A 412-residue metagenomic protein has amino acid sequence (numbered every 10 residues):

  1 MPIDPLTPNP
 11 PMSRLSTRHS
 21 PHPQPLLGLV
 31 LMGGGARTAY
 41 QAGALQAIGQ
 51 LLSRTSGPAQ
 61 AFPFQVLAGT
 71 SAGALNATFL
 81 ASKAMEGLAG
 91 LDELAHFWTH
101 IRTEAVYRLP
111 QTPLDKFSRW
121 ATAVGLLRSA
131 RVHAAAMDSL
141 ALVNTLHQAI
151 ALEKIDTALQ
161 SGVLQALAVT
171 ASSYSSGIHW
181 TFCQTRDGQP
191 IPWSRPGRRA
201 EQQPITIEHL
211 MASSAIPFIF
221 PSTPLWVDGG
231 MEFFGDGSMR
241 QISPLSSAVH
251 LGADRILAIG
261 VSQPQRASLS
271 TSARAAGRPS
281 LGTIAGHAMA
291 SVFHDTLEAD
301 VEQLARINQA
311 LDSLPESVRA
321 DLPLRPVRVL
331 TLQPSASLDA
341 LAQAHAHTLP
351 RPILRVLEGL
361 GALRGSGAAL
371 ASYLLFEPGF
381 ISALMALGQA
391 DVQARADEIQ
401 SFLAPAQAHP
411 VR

Functional and structural regions predicted by a protein language model:
P2-V30, Y174-S194: Small-residue-rich anion-binding loops in enzyme active sites
H22-G28, A36-L140, N144-L146, C183-R195 (+5 more regions): Patatin-like phospholipase
A36-T38, N76-A77, Q241, P264-A267 (+1 more regions): Flexible loop/turn segments at secondary-structure boundaries
Q50-Q60, K154-L159, S313-L322: Alpha-helix termini
H133, A310-R412: C-terminal helical/tail subdomains of lipid-metabolizing enzymes
H133-A171, I178-F182: Active-site periphery "cap/insert" segments of enzyme catalytic domains
G162-D254, A258-I259, P264-T283, H287-A288 (+1 more regions): Active-site gating loop/helix substructures
S270-A310, P352-I353: Acidic, Ser/Thr-rich peripheral helices and adjacent loops at domain boundaries
